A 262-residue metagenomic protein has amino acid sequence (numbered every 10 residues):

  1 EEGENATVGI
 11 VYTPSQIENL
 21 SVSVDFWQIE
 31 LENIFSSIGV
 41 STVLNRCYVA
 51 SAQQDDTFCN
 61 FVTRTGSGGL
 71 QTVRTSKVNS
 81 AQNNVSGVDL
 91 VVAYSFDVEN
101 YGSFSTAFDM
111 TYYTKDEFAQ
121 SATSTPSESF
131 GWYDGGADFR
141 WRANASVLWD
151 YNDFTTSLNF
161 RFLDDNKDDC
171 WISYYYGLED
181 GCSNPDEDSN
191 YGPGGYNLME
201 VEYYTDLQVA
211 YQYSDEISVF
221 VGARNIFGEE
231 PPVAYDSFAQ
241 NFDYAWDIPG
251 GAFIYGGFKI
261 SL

Functional and structural regions predicted by a protein language model:
E1-I29, Q212-S214: Structural signature of Gram-negative outer-membrane beta-barrels, strongest in the C-terminal barrel of TonB-dependent
E2-A6, N84-V88, F139-A143, V201-T205 (+1 more regions): Residues that define the transmembrane beta-barrel architecture of outer-membrane proteins
V8-Y12, L90-Y94, F108, A145-W149 (+4 more regions): Residues on the lipid-exposed face of transmembrane beta-strands in outer-membrane beta-barrel proteins
I17-V22, N100, D153-S157, D215-V219 (+2 more regions): Repeated loop/turn-to-beta-strand initiation elements of outer-membrane beta-barrel proteins
S21, D25-W171: Gram-negative outer-membrane beta-barrel transporters
E30-E32, T114-K115, F160-C182, A210-L262: C-terminal beta-signal and adjacent terminal beta-strands/loops of Gram-negative outer-membrane beta-barrel proteins
R74-N79, S127-D134, Y175, D186-E187 (+2 more regions): Extracellular loop and loop/strand-boundary signature of outer-membrane beta-barrel proteins
S173, N184-N197, Y203-D206, A210-Q212 (+1 more regions): Outer membrane beta-barrel transmembrane domains
